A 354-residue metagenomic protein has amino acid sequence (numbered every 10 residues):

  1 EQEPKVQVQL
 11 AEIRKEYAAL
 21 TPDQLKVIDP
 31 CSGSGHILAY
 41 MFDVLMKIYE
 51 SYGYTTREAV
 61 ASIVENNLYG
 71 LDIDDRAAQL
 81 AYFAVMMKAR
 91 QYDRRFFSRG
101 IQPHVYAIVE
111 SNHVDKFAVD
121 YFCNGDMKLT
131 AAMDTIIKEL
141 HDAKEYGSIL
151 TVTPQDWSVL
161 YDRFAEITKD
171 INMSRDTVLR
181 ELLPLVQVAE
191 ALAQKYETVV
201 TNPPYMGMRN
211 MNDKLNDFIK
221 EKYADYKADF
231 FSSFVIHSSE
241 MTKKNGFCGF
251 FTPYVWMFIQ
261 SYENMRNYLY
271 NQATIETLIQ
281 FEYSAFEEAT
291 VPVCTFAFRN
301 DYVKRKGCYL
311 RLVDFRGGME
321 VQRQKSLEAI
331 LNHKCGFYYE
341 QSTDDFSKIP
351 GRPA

Functional and structural regions predicted by a protein language model:
E1-I63, A77, P203, L215 (+1 more regions): Class I S-adenosyl-L-methionine
E1-K26, K169-V200, N216-E221, E282-Y283: Flexible, glycine/threonine-enriched loop-and-boundary segments that flank and lead into catalytic domains of large
E16-T21, K47-E58, K88-F96, S239-F247 (+2 more regions): Secondary-structure transition/capping motifs at alpha-helix termini and the adjoining loop/turn into the next element
V27-M41, L192-D213, S238-M241, C248-P253 (+1 more regions): Conserved proline-anchored active-site loop of SAM-dependent methyltransferases that bridges a beta-strand
N67-Y69: Short beta-strand element of Class I
L71-Q79, M87, Y205, A224-Q280 (+1 more regions): Conserved Class I SAM-dependent methyltransferase catalytic core
Y82-A84, R95-Y196, N271, E276 (+1 more regions): Polynucleotide-recognition surfaces of large bacterial nucleic-acid defense/processing enzymes
M206-K227: Mobile active-site "lid"/loop adjacent to the S-adenosyl-L-methionine
